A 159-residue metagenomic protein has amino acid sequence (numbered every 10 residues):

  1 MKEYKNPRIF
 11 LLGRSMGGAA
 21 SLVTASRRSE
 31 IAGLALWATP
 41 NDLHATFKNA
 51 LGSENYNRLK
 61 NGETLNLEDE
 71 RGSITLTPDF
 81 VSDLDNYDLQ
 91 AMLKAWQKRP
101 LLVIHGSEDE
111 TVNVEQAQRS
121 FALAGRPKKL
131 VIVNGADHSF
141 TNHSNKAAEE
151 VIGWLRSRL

Functional and structural regions predicted by a protein language model:
Y4-R14: Alpha/beta-hydrolase fold nucleophile elbow
G13-V23: Glycine-rich nucleophile elbow surrounding the catalytic serine of serine-hydrolase chemistry
R27-P78, R99: Hydrolase active-site cap/lid region
T75-L93: Active-site nucleophile elbow and catalytic-triad environment of alpha/beta-hydrolase enzymes
W96-Q97, V103-H105, D109: Short beta-strand/loop motif that positions the catalytic acidic residue of the alpha/beta-hydrolase fold
E110-Q116: Conserved alpha/beta-hydrolase "acid-adjacent" motif
A124-S139: Catalytic histidine neighborhood in serine/cysteine hydrolases with alpha/beta-hydrolase-type architecture
A136-A148: Catalytic histidine-centered segment of alpha/beta-hydrolase-like enzymes
